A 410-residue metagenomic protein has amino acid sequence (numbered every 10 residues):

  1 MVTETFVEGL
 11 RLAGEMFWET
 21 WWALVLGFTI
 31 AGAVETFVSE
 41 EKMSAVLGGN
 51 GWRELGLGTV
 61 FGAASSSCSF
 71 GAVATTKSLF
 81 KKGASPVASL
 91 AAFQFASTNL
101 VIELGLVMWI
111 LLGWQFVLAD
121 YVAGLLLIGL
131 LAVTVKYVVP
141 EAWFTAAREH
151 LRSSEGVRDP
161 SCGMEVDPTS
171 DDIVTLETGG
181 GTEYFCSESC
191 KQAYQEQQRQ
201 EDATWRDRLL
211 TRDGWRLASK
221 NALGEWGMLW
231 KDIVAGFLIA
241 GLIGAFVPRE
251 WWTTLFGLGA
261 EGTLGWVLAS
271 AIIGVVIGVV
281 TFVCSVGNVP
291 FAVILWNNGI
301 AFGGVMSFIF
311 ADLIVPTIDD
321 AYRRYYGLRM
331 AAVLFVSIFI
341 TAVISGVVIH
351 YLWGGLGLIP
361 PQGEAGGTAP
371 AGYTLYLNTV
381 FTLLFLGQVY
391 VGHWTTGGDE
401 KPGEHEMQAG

Functional and structural regions predicted by a protein language model:
V2-K77, W215-V280, P290, Q362-G366 (+2 more regions): Membrane-embedded alpha-helical segments and adjacent helix-loop junctions characteristic of multi-pass solute
A31, E35, S65, L127-V135 (+7 more regions): Alpha-helical transmembrane segments of multipass membrane proteins
G49, W109, G113-V157, Q192-A203 (+1 more regions): Juxtamembrane and boundary regions of transmembrane helices in multi-pass small-molecule transporters and channels
G62-Y121, P248-F335: Membrane-interfacial helix-loop connectors
D159-C162: Short cysteine-rich clusters marking metal-coordination/redox-active sites
E165, E188-S189, A193: Cys/His-rich metal-chelating microdomains
T169-I173, Q197-Q198: Short Cys/His-rich "knuckle" micro-motifs
D172-E183: Short linker/helix segments within small regulatory modules
